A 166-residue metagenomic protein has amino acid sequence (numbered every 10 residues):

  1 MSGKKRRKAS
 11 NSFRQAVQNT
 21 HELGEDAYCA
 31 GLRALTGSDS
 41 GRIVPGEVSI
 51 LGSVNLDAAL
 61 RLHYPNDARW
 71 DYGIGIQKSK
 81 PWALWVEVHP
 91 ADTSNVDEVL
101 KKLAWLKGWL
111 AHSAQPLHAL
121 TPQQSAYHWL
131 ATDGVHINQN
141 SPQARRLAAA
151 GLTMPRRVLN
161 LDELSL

Functional and structural regions predicted by a protein language model:
M1-P65, Q77: Acidic-basic catalytic patches of nuclease active cores, encompassing PD-(D/E)XK and other metal-cofactor nuclease
G3-R14, H118-L166: Domain-level recognition of nuclease-like catalytic cores that cleave nucleotide substrates
R61-Y64, A91-N95, V135-N138: Short acidic, S/G/P-rich loop/turn micro-motifs used as interaction or catalytic elements
A68: Beta-rich catalytic cores
Y72-I74, W82-D92: Conserved catalytic cores of phosphodiester-cleaving nucleases, focusing on short active-site segments
G75-S79, D133: Short, flexible beta-strand-to-coil junctions
D92-W109: Mg2+/Mn2+-dependent nuclease catalytic core
K107-Q123: Short, basic/hydrophobic alpha-helical segments
